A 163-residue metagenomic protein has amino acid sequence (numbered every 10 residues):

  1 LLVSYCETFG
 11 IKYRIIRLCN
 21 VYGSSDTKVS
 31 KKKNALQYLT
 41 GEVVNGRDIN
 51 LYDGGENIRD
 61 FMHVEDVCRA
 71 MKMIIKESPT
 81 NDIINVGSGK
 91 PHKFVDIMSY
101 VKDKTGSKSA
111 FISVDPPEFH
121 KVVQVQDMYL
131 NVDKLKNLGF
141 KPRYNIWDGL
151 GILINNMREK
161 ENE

Functional and structural regions predicted by a protein language model:
L1, Y5, A35, L39 (+2 more regions): Hydrophobic alpha-helix immediately C-terminal to the catalytic Tyr-X-X-X-Lys motif of short-chain
L1-R14, C19, V43-N45: Active-site Tyr-X1-5-Lys
V21-Q37, R47, Y52, V64-E65 (+3 more regions): Glycine/proline-rich active-site loop of Rossmann-fold NAD(P)-dependent oxidoreductases
Q37-L51, K104-P116, D133: A short C-terminal helix-loop "cap" of Rossmann-like NAD(P)-dependent dehydrogenase/epimerase domains
V64, E118-K141, D148, I152: Conserved C-terminal active-site "lid" loop/helix of NAD(P)H-dependent oxidoreductases that clamps the redox cofactor
C68, M73, E77-F119, N131 (+1 more regions): Mid/C-terminal beta-alpha module of Rossmann-like enzyme folds, strongest in SDR-family dehydrogenases/epimerases
I146-E163: Amphipathic terminal alpha-helices
